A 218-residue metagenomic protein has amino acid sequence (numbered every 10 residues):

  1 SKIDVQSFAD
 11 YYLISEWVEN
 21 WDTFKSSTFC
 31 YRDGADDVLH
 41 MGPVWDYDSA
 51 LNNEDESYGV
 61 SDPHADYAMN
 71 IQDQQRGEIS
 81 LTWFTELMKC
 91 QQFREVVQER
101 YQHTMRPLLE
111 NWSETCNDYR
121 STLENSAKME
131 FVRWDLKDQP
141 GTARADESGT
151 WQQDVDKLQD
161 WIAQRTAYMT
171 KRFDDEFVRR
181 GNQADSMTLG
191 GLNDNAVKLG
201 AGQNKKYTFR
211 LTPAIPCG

Functional and structural regions predicted by a protein language model:
S1-K25, Y31-S186: Middle-to-C-terminal accessory/interaction subdomains
M187-G191, P216-G218: Change to "...patches in solvent-exposed regions of secreted, membrane-anchored, or virion-exposed structural
N195-Q203: Short, solvent-exposed loop/linker segments at the N-terminal edge of repeated beta-sheet extracellular domains
N204-T208: Intrinsic-disorder/low-complexity, polar/charged segments enriched in Ser/Thr/Lys/Arg/Asp/Glu/Gln
F209-A214: Acidic, Ser/Thr
